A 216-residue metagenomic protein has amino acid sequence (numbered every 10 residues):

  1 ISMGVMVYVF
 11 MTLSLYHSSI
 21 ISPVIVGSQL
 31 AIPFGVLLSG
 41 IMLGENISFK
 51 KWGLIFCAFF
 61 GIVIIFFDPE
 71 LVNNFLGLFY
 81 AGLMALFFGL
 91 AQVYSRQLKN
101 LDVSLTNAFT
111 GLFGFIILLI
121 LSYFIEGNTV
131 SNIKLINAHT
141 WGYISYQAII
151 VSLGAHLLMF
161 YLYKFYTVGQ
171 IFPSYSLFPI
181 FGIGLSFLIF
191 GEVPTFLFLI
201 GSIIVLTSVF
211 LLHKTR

Functional and structural regions predicted by a protein language model:
I1-G27, I64, A148-Y166: Specific transmembrane alpha-helical segments of multi-pass solute transporters/efflux pumps, especially DMT/EamA
I1-V5, V9, I32-L37, V63 (+6 more regions): Hydrophobic/small/kink-forming positions within alpha-helical transmembrane segments of polytopic membrane proteins
M3, T12-N46, M84, V168-F187: Specific alpha-helical transmembrane segments that line the substrate/conduction pathway and gating interfaces
F10, F59-N73, F113-H139, I183-P194 (+1 more regions): Membrane-interface helix-cap regions at the ends of transmembrane helices in multi-pass membrane proteins
S14-L15, I41-L43, I47, L98 (+5 more regions): Hydrophobic/aromatic residues within transmembrane alpha-helices of multi-pass small-molecule transporters
P23-V26, F49-W52, L105-F109, Y143 (+2 more regions): Signature of the 12-TM Major Facilitator Superfamily
L38, I47-F67, L86, L185 (+1 more regions): Hydrophobic transmembrane alpha-helices of multi-pass small-molecule transport proteins
L54-C57, L76-Y80, F87, K99-S152 (+1 more regions): Hydrophobic alpha-helical transmembrane segments of multi-pass integral membrane proteins, especially transporters
